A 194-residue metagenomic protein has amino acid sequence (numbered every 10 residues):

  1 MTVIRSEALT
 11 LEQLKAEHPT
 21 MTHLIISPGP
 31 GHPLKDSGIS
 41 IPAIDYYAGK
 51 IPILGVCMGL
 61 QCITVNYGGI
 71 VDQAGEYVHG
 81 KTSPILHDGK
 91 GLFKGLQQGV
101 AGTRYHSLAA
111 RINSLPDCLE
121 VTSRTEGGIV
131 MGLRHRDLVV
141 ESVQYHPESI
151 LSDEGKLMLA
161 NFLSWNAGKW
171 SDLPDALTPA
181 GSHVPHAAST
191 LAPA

Functional and structural regions predicted by a protein language model:
M1-L54, Y67: Flexible gly/pro-rich beta->alpha loop and the following alpha-helix that scaffold active-site loops
L9, V78-H79, T178: Positions that flank functional sites
T20-M21, I41-A48, L54, Q61-D153 (+1 more regions): Pocket-forming structural segment of enzyme catalytic cores
P28-P33, G59-Q61, P147-E148: Short glycine-rich anion-binding loops that position phosphate/pyrophosphate groups of nucleotides and phosphorylated
P33-D36, G59, V78, G155: Short, conserved glycine- and acidic-residue-centered signature motifs in active-site or ligand-binding loops
I150-A194: Acyltransferase
